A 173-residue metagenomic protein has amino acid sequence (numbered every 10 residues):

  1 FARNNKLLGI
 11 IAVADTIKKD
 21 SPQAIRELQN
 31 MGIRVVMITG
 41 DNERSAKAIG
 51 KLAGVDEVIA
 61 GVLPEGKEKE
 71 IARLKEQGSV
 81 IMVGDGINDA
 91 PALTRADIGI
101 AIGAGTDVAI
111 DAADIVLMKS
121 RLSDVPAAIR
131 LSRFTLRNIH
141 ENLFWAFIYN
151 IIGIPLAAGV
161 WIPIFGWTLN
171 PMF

Functional and structural regions predicted by a protein language model:
F1-I98, R130-R133, N150: Cytosolic catalytic headpiece
I33, A53, I81, N88-D89 (+2 more regions): Membrane-embedded alpha-helical bundles of multi-pass transporters
